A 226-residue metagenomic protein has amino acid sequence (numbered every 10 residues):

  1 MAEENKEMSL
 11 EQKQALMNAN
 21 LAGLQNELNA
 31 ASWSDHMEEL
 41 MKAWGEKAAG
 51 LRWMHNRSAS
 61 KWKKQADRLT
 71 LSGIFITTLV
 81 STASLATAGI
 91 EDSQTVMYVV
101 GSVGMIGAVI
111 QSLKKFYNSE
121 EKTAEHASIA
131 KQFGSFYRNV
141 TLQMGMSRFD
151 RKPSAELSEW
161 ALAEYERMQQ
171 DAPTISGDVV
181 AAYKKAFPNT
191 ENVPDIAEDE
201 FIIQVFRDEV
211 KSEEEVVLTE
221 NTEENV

Functional and structural regions predicted by a protein language model:
A2-F75, A86, V96, I110-V226: Conserved non-transmembrane functional hotspots
A83-I90: Helix-loop junctions at the membrane-solvent interface of multi-pass transporters, primarily the C-terminal
D92-V103: Hydrophobic alpha-helical transmembrane segments
V103-I110: Short, charge-rich amphipathic alpha-helices with coiled-coil/heptad character
